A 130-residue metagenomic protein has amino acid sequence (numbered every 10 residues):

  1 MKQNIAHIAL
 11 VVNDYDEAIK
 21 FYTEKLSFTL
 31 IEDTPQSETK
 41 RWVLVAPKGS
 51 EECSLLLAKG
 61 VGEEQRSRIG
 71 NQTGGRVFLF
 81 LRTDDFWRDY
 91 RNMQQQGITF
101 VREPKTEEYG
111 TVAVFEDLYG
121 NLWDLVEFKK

Functional and structural regions predicted by a protein language model:
M1-A6, T29-R82, Y90-L118, V126-K130: Vicinal oxygen chelate
V12-Y15, Q36-E38: Conserved beta-strand-loop-alpha-helix junction that forms the acyl-donor binding cleft
D14, D117-G120: Conserved phosphate-binding and hydrolysis motifs of nucleotide-dependent enzymes
D14-Y15, D84-W87: Helix N-cap motif at beta-to-alpha junctions
A18-T23, M93, G120: Conserved active-site tyrosine of GNAT-family acetyltransferases
